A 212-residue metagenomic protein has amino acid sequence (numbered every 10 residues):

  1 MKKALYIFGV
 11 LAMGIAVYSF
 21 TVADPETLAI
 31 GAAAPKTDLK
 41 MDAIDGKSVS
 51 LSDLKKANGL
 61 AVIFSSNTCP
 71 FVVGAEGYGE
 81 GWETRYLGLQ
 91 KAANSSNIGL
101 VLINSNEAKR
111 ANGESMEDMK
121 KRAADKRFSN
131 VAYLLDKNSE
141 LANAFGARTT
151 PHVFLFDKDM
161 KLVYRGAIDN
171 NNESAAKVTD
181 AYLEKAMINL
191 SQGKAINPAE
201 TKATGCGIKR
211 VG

Functional and structural regions predicted by a protein language model:
M1-P25: Bacterial Sec-dependent N-terminal signal peptides
V22-S52, E80-G81: N-terminal "domain-start" segment that seeds a small globular fold
S50-G79, M187: Short active-site neighborhood of thiol/selenol oxidoreductases, capturing the structured segment around
A57-L60, N94-L100, F128-V131, T150 (+1 more regions): Loop/turn elements at helix/coil->beta-strand transitions in domains of secreted/extracellular proteins
V73-D125, K137-N143: Structural microenvironment flanking redox-active thiols in thiol-disulfide oxidoreductases
M119-D157, V163: Short, internal strand/loop/helix patches that form the active-site neighborhood or redox-interaction surface
L155-G212: Thiol-/selenol-based redox modules, centered on thioredoxin-like and closely related oxidoreductase domains
